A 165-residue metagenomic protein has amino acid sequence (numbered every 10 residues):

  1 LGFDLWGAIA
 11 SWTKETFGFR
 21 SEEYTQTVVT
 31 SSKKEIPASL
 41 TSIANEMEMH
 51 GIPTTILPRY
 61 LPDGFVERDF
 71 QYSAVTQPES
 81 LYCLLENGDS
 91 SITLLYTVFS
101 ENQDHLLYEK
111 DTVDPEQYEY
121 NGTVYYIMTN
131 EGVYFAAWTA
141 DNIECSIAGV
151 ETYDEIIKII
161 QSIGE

Functional and structural regions predicted by a protein language model:
L1-T25: Membrane-interface helical sensory segment of bacterial ECF anti-sigma factor regulators
G2, K33-I36, G149: Intrinsic-disorder-associated interaction segments
A8, W12, E46, H50 (+1 more regions): Residues that form generic nucleotide/phosphate-binding pockets
T30-F135: Short, solvent-exposed recognition patches
D141-E165: Surface-exposed amphipathic alpha-helical segments
